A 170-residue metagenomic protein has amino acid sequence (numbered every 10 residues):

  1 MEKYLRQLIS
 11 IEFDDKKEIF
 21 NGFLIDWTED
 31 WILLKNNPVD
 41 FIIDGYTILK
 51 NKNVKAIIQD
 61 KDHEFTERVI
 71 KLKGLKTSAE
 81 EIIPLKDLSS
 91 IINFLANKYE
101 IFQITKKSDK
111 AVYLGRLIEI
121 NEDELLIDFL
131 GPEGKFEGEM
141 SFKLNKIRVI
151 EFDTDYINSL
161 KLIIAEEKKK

Functional and structural regions predicted by a protein language model:
M1-F20, W31-L33, N37-K110, L130-K170: Short glycine-rich, low-complexity segments
E18-D26, Y113-E119: Short beta-strand-centered aromatic/proline hotspots
I25-T28, N121-L125, K146: Preference for intrinsically disordered or flexible, low-complexity segments and adjacent hinge/connector residues
E119-E133: C-terminal charged interaction modules
